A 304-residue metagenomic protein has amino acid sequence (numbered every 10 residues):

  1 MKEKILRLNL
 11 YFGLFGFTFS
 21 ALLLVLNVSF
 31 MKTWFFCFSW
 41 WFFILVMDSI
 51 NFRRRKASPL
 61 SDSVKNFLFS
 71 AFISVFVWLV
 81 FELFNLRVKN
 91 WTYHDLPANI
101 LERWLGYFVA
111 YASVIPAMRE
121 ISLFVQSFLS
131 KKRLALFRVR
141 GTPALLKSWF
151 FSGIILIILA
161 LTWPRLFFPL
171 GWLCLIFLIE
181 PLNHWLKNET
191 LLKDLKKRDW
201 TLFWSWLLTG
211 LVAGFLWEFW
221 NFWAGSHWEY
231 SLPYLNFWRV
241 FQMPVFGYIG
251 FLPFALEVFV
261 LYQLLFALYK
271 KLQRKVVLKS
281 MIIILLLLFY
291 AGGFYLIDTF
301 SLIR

Functional and structural regions predicted by a protein language model:
M1-R304: Aromatic-rich, lipid-facing transmembrane alpha helices and their immediate juxtamembrane interface loops in integral
